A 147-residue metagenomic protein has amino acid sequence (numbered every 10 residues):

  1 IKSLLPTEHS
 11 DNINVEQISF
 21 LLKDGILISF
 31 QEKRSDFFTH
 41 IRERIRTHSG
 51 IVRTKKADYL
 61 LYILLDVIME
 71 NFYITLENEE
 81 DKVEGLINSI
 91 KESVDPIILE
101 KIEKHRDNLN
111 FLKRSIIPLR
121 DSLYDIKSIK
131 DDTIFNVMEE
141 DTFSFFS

Functional and structural regions predicted by a protein language model:
I1-F145: Peripheral, non-transmembrane regulatory/ligand-interaction domains of membrane transport proteins
